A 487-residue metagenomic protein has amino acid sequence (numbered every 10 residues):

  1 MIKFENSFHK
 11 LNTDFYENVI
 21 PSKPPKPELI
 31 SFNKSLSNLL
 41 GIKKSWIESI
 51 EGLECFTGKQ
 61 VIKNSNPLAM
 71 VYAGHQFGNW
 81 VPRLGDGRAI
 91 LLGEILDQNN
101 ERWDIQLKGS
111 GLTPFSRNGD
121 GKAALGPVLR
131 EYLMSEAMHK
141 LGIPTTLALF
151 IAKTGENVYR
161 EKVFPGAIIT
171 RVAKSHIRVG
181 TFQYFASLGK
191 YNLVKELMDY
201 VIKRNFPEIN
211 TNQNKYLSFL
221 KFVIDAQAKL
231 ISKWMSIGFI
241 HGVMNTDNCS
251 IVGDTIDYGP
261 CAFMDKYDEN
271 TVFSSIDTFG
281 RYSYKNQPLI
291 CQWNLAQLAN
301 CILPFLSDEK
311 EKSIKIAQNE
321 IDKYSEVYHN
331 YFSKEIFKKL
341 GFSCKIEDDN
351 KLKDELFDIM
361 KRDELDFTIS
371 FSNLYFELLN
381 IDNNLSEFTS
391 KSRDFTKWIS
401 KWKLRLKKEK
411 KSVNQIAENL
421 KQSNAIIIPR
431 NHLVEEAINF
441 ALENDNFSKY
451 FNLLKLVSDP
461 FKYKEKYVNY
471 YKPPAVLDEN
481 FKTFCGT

Functional and structural regions predicted by a protein language model:
M1-A73, F273, T278-T487: Regulatory N- and C-terminal appendages and interdomain linkers associated with kinase/kinase-like NTP transferase
I20-S22, D120-K122, L217-S218: Short, contiguous strand/loop micro-motifs
K26-L29, K34-I47, E51-G52, T57-T211 (+8 more regions): Conserved ATP-binding subdomain of kinase catalytic cores across diverse folds
V128, N157-H241, I251-D358: ATP-dependent phospho-/nucleotidyl transfer catalytic cores
D247: Conserved protein-kinase catalytic-loop position immediately C-terminal to the HRD catalytic Asp
